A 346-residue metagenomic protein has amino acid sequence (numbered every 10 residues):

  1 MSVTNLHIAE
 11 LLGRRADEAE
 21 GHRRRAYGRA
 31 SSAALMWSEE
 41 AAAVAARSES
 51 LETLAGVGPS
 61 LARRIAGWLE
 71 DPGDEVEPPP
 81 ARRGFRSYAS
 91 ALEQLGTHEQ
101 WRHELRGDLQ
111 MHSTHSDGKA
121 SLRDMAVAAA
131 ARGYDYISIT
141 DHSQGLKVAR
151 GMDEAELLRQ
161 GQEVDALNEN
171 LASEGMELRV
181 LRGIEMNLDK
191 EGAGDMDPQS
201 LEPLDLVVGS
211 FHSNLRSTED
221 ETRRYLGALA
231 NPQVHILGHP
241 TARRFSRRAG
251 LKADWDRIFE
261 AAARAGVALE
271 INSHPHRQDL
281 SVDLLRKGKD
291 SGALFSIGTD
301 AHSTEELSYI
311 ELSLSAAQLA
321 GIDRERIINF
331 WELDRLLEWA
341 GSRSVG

Functional and structural regions predicted by a protein language model:
M1, E39, E52, D74-L105 (+5 more regions): Charged catalytic cores and adjacent phosphate/nucleic-acid-binding surfaces used for phosphate/nucleic-acid chemistry
M1-H98: Long, highly charged, low-complexity intrinsically disordered interaction regions that mediate electrostatic DNA/RNA
E10, R25-G28, S32, R63 (+6 more regions): Solvent-exposed alpha-helical segments within well-ordered globular domains of core cellular machineries
L109-H115, Y136-T140: Ser/Thr-glycine-rich phosphate-binding loops at phosphate-binding pockets of nucleotides, nucleotide cofactors
M186-N187: Short glycine-enriched loops at secondary-structure junctions
